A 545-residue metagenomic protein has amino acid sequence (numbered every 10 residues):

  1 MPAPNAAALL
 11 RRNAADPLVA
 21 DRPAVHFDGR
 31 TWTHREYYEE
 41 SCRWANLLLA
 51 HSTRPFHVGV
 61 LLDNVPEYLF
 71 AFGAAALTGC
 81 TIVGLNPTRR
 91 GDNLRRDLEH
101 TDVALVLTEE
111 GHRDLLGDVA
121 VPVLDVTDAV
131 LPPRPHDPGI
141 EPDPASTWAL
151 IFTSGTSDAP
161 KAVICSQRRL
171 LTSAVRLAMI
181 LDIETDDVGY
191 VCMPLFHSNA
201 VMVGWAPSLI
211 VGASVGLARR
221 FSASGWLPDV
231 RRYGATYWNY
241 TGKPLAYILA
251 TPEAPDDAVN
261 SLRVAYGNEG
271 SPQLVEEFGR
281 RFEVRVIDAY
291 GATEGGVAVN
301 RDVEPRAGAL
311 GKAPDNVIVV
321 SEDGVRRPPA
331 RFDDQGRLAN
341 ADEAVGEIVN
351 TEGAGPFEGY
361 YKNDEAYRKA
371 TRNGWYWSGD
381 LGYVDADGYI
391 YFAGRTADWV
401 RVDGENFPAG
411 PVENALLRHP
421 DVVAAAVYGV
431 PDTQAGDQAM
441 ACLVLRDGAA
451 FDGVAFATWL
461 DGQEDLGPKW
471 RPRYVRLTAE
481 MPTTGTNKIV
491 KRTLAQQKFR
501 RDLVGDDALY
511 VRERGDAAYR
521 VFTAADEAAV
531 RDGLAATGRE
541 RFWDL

Functional and structural regions predicted by a protein language model:
P2, D21-S52, F56-G59, D63-V65 (+4 more regions): Conserved AMP-binding/adenylate-forming core of the ANL superfamily
D21, R134-F152, A159, D182-V188: Conserved pre-ATP/AMP-binding loop-to-beta segment of ANL
G29, V400, A426-D432, M440-V444 (+1 more regions): Conserved C-terminal "lid"/linker of ANL adenylate-forming enzymes
T33-R35, E141, W148-T172: Conserved AMP-binding A3 loop
Y38-N46, P144, V163-E184, C192 (+3 more regions): Conserved structural elements of the adenylate-forming
V106, G346, G353-D364, R368-G374 (+3 more regions): AMP-binding/adenylate-forming catalytic core of the ANL superfamily
L171-V188, F196-T236: Conserved AMP-binding/adenylation subdomain of ANL enzymes
I210, R232-Y240, L249-E322: Gly/Ser/Thr-rich phosphate-binding loop
